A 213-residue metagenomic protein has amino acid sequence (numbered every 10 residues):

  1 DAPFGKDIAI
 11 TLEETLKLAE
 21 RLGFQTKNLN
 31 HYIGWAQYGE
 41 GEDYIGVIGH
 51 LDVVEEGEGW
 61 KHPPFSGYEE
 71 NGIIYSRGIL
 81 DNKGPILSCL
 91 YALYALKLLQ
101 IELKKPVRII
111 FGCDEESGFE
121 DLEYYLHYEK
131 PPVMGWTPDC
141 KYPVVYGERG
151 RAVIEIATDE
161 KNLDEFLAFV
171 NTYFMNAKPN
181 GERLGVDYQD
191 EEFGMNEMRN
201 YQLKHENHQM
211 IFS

Functional and structural regions predicted by a protein language model:
D1-E56, I211-S213: N-terminal helical capping/dimerization or prosegment-like subdomains of hydrolases acting on amide or phosphate bonds
T26, G67-E69, N200-L203: A structural signal for short hydrophobic beta-strand segments in well-ordered beta-sheet cores
K27-N30, S76, I109, W136-P138: General beta-strand structural signal in soluble alpha/beta enzymes
Y32-G34, C113-S117: Short, internal active-site loops enriched in acidic
G39, G59-W60, G147-G150: Short glycine/proline-enriched turns and hinge-like loops at secondary-structure junctions
Y44-P106, F111: Active-site metal-coordination/substrate-binding segment of hydrolases, especially metallo-dependent peptidases
E116, E120-S213: Midchain, well-structured core segments that form catalytic/ion-binding scaffolds
